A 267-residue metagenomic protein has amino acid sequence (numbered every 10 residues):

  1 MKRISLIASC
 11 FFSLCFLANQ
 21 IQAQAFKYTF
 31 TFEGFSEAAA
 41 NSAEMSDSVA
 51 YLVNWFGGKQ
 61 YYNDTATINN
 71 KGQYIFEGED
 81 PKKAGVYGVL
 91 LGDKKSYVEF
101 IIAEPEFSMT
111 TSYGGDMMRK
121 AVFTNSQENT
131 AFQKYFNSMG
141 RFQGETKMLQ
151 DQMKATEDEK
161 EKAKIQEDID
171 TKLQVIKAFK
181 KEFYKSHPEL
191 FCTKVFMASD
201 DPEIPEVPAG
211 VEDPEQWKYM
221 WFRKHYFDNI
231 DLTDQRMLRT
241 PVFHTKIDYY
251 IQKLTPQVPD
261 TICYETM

Functional and structural regions predicted by a protein language model:
M1-F30: Bacterial Sec-dependent N-terminal signal peptides
Q24-P188, V195-S199, E203-T233, V242: A non-transmembrane, solvent-exposed segment enriched in polar/low-complexity residues
H187-V195, I262-M267: Residue-level detector of well-ordered alpha-helical segments, enriched for hydrophobic/aromatic packing positions
E215-M267: Structured, charged N-terminal subsegments at the starts of enzyme catalytic cores and at intra-chain domain/subunit
